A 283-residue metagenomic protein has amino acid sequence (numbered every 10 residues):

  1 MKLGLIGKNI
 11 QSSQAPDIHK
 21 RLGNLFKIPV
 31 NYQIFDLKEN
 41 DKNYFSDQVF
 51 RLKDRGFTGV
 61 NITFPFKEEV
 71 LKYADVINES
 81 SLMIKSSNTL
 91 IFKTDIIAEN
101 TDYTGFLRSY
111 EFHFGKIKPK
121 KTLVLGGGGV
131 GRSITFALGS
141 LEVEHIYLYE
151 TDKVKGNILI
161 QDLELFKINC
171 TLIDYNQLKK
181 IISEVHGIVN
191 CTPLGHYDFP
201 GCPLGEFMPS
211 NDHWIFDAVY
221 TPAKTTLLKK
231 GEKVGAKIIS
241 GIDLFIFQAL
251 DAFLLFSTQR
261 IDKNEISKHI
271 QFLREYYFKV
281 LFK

Functional and structural regions predicted by a protein language model:
M1-F114, K230: Phosphate/diphosphate ligand-binding glycine-rich loop within oxidoreductases
G7, N100, Y110, K118-V143 (+1 more regions): Glycine-rich adenosine-cofactor-binding loop
I10-S12, D152-V154, P222: Helix N-cap at the beta1-alpha1 junction of Rossmann-like dinucleotide-binding domains, i.e., the first residues
T58, I62-K67, G129-V130, P193-H196 (+1 more regions): Short glycine-rich anion-binding loops that position phosphate/pyrophosphate groups of nucleotides and phosphorylated
G115-K121, S210-N211: Short helix-loop-beta connector
S140-H145, V234-A236: Conserved S-adenosyl-L-methionine
N169-I239: Rossmann-like adenosine-cofactor binding region
A218-K283: Adenosine-phosphate binding glycine-rich loop
